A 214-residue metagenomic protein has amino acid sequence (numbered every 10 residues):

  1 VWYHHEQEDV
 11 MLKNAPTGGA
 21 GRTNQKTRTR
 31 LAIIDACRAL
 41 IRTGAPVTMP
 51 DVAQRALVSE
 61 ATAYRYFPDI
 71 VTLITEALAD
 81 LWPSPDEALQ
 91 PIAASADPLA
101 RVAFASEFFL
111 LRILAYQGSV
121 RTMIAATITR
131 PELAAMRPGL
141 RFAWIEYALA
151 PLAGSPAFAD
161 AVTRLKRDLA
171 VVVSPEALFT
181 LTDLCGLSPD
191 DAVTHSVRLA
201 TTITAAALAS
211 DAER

Functional and structural regions predicted by a protein language model:
W2-V58, V71-T72: Basic, helix-initiating cap at the start of DNA-binding domains
A39-R42, P46, Q54-R55, T75-A105: Amphipathic alpha-helical linker/stalk segments
L40-I41, T72-L81, V120, T127 (+1 more regions): Alpha-helical DNA-contacting segments of helix-turn-helix folds
V58-F67: Short hydrophobic/aromatic patch on the recognition helix
Y66-F67, E76, H195: Residues in the recognition helix of alpha-helical DNA-binding motifs
L78, L89-P91, L111-E132, E146 (+1 more regions): Amphipathic alpha-helical segments used for helix-helix packing
E107, L111-G118, R130-R167, V173 (+1 more regions): Amphipathic alpha-helical packing segments from all-alpha helical-bundle domains
K166-S188, T202-A212: Amphipathic C-terminal alpha-helical segment
